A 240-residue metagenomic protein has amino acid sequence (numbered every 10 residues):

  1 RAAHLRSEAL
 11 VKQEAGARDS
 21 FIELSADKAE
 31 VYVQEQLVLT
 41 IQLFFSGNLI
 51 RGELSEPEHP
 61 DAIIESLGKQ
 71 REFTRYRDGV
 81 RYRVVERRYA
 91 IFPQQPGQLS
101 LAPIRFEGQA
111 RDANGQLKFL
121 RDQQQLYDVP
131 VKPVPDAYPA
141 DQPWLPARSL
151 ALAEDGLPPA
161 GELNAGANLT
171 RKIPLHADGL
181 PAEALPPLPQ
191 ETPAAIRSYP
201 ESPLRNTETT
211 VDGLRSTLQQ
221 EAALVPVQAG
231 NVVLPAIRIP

Functional and structural regions predicted by a protein language model:
R1-P240: Surface-exposed interaction/ligand-binding surfaces
